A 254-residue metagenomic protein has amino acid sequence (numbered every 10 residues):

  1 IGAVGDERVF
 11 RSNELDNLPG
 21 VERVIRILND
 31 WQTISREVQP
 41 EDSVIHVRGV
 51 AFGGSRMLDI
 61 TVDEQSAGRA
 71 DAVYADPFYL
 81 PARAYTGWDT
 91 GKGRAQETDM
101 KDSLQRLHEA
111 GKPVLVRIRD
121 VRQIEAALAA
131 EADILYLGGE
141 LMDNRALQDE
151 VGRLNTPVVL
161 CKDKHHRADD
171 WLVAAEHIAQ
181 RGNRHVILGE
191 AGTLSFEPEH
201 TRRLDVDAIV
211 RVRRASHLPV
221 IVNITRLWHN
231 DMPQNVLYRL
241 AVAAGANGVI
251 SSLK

Functional and structural regions predicted by a protein language model:
I1-G5: A generic structural motif
V9-I27: Short acidic amphipathic segments
N29-Q65, D102: N-terminal amphipathic alpha-helix/helix-capping segment at the start of soluble metabolic enzymes
G53-A67, G91, P113-I118, K164-H166 (+2 more regions): Active-site mouth loops of central-metabolism enzymes
R56-E64, D71-D76, V114-R117, L135-L137 (+4 more regions): Hydrophobic faces of well-ordered beta-strands that scaffold small-molecule active sites in alpha/beta enzyme cores
D71-M100, K254: Glycine-rich, proline-tolerant flexible connector loops at the mouths of alpha/beta enzymes
T86-V116, D149-P157, V206-V222: Alpha-helix-loop-beta-strand connector modules within alpha/beta enzyme cores
N144-K254: Catalytic alpha/beta core domains of metabolic enzymes, predominantly
